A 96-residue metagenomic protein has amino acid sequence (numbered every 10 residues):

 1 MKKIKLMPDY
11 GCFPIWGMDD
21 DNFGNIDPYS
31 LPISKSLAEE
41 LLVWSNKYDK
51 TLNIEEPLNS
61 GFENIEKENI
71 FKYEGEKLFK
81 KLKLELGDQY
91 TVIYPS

Functional and structural regions predicted by a protein language model:
M1-S96: Intrinsic low-complexity, intrinsically disordered or marginally ordered coil/linker segments
